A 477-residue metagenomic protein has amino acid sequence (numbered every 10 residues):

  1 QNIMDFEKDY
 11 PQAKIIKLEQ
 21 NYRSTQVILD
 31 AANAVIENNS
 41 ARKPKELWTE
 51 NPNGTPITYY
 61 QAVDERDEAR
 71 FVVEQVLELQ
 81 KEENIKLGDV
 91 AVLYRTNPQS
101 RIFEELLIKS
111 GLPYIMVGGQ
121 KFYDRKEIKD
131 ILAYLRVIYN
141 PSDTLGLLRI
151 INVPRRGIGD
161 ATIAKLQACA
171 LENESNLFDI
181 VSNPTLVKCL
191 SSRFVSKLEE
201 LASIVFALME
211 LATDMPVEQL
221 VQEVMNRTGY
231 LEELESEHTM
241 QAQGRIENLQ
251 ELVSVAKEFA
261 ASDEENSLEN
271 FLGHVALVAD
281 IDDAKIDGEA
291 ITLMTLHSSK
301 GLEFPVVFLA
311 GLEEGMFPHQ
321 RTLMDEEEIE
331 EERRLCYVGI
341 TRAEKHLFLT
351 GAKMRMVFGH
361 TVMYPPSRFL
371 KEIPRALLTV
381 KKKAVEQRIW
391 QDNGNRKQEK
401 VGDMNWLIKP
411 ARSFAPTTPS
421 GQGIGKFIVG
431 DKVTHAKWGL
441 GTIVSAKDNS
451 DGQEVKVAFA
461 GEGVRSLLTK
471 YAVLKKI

Functional and structural regions predicted by a protein language model:
Q1-D5, Q20-S24, V224: Conserved helicase NTPase motor core
P11-K14, Q20-P113, R136-N140, V195 (+3 more regions): Helicase P-loop NTPase motor core
A41-R42, K300-P305, S450: Short, flexible loop/turn motifs enriched in small residues
N53-G54, G288, S450-G452: Short acidic/glycine-enriched loop/turn segments that link adjacent beta-strands
K86, S100-L112, R125, L132-L377 (+1 more regions): Conserved helicase C-terminal RecA-like lobe
N97, G118-R125: Conserved helicase motor
G111-K121, L467: Conserved RecA-like helicase motor-core motifs
L171, G311-S466, Y471-I477: C-terminal accessory regions
